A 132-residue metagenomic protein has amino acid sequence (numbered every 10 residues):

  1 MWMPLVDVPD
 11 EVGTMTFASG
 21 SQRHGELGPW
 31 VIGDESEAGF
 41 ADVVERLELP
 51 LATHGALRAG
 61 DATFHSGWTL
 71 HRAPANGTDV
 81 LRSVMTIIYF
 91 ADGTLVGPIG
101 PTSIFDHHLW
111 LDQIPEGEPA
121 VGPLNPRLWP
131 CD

Functional and structural regions predicted by a protein language model:
V8-L70: Double-stranded beta-helix
V31, A62-F64, W68-D132: Non-heme Fe(II)/2-oxoglutarate
